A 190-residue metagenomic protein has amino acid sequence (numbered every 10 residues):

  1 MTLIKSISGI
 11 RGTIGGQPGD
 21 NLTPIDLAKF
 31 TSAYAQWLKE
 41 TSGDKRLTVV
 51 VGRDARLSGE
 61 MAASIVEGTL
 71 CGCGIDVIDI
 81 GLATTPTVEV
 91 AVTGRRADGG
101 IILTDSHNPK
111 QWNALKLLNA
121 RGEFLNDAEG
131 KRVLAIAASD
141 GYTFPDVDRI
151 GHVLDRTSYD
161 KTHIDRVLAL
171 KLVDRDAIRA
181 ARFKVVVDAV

Functional and structural regions predicted by a protein language model:
M1-G16: N-terminal amphipathic/basic leader segments beginning at the initiator methionine
G9-I10, N108, A189: Conformational gate/switch positions in structured elements
G12, T31-A35, G59, T69 (+3 more regions): Glycine-centered structural positions embedded in regular secondary structure
T13, N113-V190: Gly/Ser/Thr-enriched, mixed-charge loops and adjacent short helices that form phosphate/oxyanion-binding elements
G15-A28, L154-S158: Active-site pocket-shaping loop/turn-to-helix segments
P24-W37, D44-K45, G52-I65, A181-V190: Glycine-rich phosphate/diphosphate-binding loop of Rossmann-like nucleotide-binding domains
S32-K39, E89, I164, L168-R175: Generic structural signal for well-ordered alpha-helical scaffold segments
G43-R121: Ferredoxin-reductase
